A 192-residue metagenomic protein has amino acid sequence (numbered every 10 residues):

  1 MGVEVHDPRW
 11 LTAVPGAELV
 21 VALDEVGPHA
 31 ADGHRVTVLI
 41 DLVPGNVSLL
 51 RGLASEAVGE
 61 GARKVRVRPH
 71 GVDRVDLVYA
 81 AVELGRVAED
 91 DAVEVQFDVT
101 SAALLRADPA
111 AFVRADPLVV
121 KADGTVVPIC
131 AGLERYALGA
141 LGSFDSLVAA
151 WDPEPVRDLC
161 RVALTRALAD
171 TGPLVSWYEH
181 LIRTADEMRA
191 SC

Functional and structural regions predicted by a protein language model:
M1-E18: Conserved Radical SAM active-site core
G16-G142: Radical SAM enzyme [4Fe-4S]-AdoMet core and its adjacent flexible, acidic and glycine-rich loops/tails across
A131-C192: Flexible mid-to-C-terminal extensions adjoining Fe-S/redox cofactors in radical SAM and related proteins
